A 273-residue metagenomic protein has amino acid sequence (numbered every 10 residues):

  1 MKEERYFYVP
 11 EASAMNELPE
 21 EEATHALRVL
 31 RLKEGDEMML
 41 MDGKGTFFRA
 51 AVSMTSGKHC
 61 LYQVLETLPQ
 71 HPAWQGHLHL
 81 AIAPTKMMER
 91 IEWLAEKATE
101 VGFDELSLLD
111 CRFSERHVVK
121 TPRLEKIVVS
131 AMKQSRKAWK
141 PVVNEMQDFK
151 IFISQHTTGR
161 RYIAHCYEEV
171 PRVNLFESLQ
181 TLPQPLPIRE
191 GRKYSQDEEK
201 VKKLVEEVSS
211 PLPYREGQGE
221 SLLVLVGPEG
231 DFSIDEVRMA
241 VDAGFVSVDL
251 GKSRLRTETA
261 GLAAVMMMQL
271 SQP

Functional and structural regions predicted by a protein language model:
M1-Q70, P183, K202-V205, S210 (+1 more regions): N-terminal positively charged helical leader segments and presequences
Y62, K140-N144, S247: Generic structural signal for residues in well-ordered beta-strands
H71-C166: RNA substrate-binding interface of SAM-dependent RNA methyltransferases
Y162-Q180, S221-M239, A243-D249: Active-site/ligand-binding-proximal alpha/beta "capping" segment
R189-G191, R215-G217: Glycine-biased, low-complexity coil/linker segments
K193, K200-K203: Polybasic, lysine-rich low-complexity intrinsically disordered segments
S233-P273: Structured adenosyl-cofactor binding patch, chiefly the S-adenosyl-L-methionine
